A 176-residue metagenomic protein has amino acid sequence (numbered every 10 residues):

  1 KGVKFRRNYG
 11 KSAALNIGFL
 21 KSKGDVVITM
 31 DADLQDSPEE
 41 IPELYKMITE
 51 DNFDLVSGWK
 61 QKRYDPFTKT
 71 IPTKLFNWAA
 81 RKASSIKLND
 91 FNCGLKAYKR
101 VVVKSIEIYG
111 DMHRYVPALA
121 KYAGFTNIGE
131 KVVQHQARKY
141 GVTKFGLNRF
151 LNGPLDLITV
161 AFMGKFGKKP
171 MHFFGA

Functional and structural regions predicted by a protein language model:
K1-V3: Acidic donor-binding segment of Leloir-type glycosyltransferases
F5-R7, K11-K21, P38-L119, Q136-L155: Acceptor/aglycone-binding surface of glycosyltransferases and processive sugar-polymer synthases
V27: Short aromatic/hydrophobic "clamp" motif used to bind/position activated sugar donors
D31-Q35: The conserved acidic donor/metal-binding loop of glycosyltransferases
R81, V160-M163: Structural signal for membrane-spanning alpha-helices in multi-pass inner-membrane proteins, emphasizing helix cores
I128-K131: Conserved alpha/beta core of the MobA/IspD/sugar-nucleotide pyrophosphorylase nucleotidyltransferase superfamily
F162-A176: Alpha-helical bilayer-embedded segments of polytopic membrane proteins, i.e., transmembrane/intramembrane helices
